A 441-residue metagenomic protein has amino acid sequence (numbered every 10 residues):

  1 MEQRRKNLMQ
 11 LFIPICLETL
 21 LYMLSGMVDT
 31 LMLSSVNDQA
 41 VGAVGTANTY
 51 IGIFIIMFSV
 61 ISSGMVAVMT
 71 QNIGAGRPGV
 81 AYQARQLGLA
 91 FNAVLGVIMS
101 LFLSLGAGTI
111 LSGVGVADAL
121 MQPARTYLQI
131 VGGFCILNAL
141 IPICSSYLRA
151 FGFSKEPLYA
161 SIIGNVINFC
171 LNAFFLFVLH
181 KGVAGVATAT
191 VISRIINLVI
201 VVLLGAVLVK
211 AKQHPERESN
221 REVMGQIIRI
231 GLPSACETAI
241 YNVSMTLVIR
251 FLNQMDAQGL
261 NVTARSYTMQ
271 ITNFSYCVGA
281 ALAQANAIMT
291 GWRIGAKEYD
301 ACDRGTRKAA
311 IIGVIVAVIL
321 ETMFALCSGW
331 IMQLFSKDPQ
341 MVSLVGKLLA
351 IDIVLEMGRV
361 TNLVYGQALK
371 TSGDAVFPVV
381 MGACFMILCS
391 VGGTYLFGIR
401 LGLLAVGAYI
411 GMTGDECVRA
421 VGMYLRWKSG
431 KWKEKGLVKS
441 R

Functional and structural regions predicted by a protein language model:
M1-I15, M69-I136, V178-L232, T290-L355 (+1 more regions): Short alpha-helical transmembrane segments in multi-pass integral membrane proteins
Q10-D29, I130, G164, S193-N197 (+3 more regions): Transmembrane helical elements of multi-pass membrane transporters/channels
L17, L21, S25, F54-F58 (+13 more regions): Residue-level hotspots within pore-lining transmembrane alpha-helices of multi-pass secondary transporters
L24-G42, L111-D118, F174-K181, A239-Q270 (+4 more regions): Helix-terminus/linker motif at the lipid-water interface of multi-pass membrane proteins
M27-L31, I143-Y147, F169-F174, V202 (+7 more regions): Alpha-helical transmembrane segments of multipass membrane proteins
V41-L101, N138-P157, I249, V262-S328 (+1 more regions): Small-residue-rich hydrophobic transmembrane alpha-helices
S62, I130-R149, P157-N165, V186-V201 (+5 more regions): Short runs within selected transmembrane alpha-helices of multi-pass transporters and secretion channels
